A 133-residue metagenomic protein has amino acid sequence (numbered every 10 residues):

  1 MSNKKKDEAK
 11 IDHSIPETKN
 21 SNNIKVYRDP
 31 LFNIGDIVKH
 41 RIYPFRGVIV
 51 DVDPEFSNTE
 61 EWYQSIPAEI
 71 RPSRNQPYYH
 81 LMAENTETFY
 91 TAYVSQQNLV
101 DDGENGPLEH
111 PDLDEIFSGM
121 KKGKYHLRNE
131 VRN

Functional and structural regions predicted by a protein language model:
M1-I37, Y43-R46, D53-F56, N129-N133: Mixed-charge, Lys/Arg-rich low-complexity intrinsically disordered regions
I37-K39, V48, H80-M82: Beta-strand cores of modular interaction/reader domains in eukaryotic scaffold and signaling proteins, especially PDZ
I49, T59, A92-Y93: Intrinsically disordered, low-complexity regions enriched in proline, serine, glycine and charged residues
F56-S65: Short, solvent-exposed secondary-structure boundary/capping segments
I66-P72: Short proline/glycine-enriched turn/loop segments at secondary-structure junctions
P72-N133: Intrinsically disordered, low-complexity, charged/polar segments
